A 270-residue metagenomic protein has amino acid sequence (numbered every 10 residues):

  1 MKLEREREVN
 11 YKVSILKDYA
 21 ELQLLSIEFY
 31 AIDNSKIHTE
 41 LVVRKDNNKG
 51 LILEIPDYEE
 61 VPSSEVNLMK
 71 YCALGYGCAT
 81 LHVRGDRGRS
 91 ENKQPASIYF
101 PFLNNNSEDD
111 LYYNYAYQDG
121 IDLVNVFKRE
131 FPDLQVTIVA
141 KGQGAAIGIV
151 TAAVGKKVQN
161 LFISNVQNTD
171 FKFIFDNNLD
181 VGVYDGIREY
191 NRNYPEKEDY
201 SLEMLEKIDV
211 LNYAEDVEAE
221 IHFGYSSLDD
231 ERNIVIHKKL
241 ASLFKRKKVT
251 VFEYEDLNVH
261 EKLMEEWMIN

Functional and structural regions predicted by a protein language model:
R5-D46: N-terminal cap/lid segment of alpha/beta-hydrolase-fold proteins
T39-V43, N48-E59: Short beta-strand element of the alpha/beta-hydrolase
Y58-Y71, V83: The serine-hydrolase catalytic nucleophile loop
M69-K70, G77-Q118: Cap/lid segment of the alpha/beta-hydrolase catalytic domain
N106-S107, Y117-Q135: Conserved acidic catalytic loop of the alpha/beta-hydrolase fold
I149-Y194: Hydrolase active-site cap/lid region
V217, F223-Y225: Short beta-strand/loop motif that positions the catalytic acidic residue of the alpha/beta-hydrolase fold
E231-I234, K238-N270: C-terminal catalytic histidine-bearing segment of alpha/beta-hydrolase fold enzymes
